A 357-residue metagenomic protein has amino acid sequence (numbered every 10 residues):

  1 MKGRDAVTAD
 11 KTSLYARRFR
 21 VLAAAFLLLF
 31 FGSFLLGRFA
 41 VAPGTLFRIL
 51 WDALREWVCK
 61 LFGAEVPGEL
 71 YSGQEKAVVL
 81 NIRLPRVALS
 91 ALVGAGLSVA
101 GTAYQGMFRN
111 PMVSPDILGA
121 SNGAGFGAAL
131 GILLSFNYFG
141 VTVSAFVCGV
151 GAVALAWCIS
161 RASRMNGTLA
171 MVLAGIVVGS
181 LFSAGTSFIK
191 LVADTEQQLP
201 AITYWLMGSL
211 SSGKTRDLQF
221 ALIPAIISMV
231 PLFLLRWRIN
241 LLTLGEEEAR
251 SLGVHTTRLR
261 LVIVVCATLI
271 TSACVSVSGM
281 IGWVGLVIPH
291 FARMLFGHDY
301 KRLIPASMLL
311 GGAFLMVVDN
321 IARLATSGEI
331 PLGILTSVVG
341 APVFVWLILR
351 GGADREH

Functional and structural regions predicted by a protein language model:
K2-H357: Alpha-helical transmembrane segments in inner-membrane proteins
